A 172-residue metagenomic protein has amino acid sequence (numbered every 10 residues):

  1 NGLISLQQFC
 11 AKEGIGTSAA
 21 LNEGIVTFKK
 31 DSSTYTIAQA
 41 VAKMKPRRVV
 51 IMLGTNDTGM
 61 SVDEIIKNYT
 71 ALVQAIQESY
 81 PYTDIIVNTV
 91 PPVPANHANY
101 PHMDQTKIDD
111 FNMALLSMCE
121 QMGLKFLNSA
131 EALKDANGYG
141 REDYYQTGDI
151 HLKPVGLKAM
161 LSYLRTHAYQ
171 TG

Functional and structural regions predicted by a protein language model:
N1-K67: Conserved SGNH/GDSL esterase-like catalytic core that processes O-acyl groups on lipids and polysaccharides
N1-L3, G16, T55-M60, P91-A95 (+2 more regions): Solvent-exposed loop/turn segments at secondary-structure junctions within structured extracellular/periplasmic domains
T17, R47-L53, D84-T89, K125-N128 (+1 more regions): Structural recognition of the beta-strand scaffold that forms the well-ordered cores of secreted hydrolase catalytic
A42-K45, S79, E120-Q121: Extracellular/periplasmic catalytic domains that process cell-envelope and extracellular macromolecules
M52-N56, Q74-D109, E131: Active-site segments of SGNH/GDSL-like serine hydrolases that catalyze O-acetyl group transfer/hydrolysis on lipids
Y69-Q74, N112: Generic structural signal for well-ordered alpha-helices, preferentially at hydrophobic/aromatic core positions
A71, E78, T171-G172: Intrinsically disordered, low-complexity, Pro/Ser/Thr/Asn/Gly/Ala-rich spacer/linker segments adjacent to signal
V93-G172: Catalytic His-Asp segment of secreted/periplasmic serine-dependent ester chemistry enzymes
